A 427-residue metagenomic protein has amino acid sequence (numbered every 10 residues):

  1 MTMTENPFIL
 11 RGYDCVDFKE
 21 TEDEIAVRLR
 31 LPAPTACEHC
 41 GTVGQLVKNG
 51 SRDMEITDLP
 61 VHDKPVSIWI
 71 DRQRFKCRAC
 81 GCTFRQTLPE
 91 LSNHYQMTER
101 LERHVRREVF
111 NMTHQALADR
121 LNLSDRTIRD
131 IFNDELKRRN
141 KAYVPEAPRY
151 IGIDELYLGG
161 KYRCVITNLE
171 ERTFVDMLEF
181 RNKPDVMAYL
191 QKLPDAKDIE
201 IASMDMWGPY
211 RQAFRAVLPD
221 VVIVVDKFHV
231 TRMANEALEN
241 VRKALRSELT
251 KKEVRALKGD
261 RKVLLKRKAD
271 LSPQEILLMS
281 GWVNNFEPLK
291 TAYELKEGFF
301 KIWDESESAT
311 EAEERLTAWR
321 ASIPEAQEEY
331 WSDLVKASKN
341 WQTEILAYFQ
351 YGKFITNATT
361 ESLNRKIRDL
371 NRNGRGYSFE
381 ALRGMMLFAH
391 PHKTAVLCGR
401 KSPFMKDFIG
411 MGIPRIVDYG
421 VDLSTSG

Functional and structural regions predicted by a protein language model:
M1-C82, L88: Short, conserved DNA-binding cores of transcription-related domains
V27, C77, L117, I151-L156 (+4 more regions): Short, conserved catalytic/metal-binding motifs centered on acidic residues
P34, H39, G160-Y162, E170 (+3 more regions): Acidic/histidine-rich catalytic cores and adjacent linkers of DNA breakage/strand-transfer/modification proteins
E55-G159, L193-I199: Short, positively charged, Gly/Tyr-enriched micro-motifs that form contact patches at catalytic or ligand/partner
L91, Y95-R103, Q115, D176 (+4 more regions): Acidic, glycine-enriched active-site microenvironments
R129-A213, D220: RNase H-like nuclease fold core
D220-E236: Inter-helix linker motif
N235-S247: Short, surface-exposed amphipathic charged segments that create phosphate/polyanion-binding patches used for binding
